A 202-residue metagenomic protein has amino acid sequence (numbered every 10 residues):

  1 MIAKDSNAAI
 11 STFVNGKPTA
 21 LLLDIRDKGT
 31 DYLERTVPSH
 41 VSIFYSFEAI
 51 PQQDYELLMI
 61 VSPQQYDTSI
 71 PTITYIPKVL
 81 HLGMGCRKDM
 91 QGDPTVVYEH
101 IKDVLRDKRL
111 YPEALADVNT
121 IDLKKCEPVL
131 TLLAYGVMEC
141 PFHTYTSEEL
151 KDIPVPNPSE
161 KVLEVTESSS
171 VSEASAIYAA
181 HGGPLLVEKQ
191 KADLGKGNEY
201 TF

Functional and structural regions predicted by a protein language model:
M1, L130-V171: Long, charge-dense
M1-I2, N7, N15-K125: Conserved mixed alpha/beta catalytic, RNA-binding, or beta-rich assembly cores of soluble enzyme, regulatory
A3-K17, L21-I25, Y32-T36, P156-A176 (+1 more regions): Long, charged alpha-helical interface segments
I43-S46, I60, H143-T146, L185-K189: General beta-strand structural signal in soluble alpha/beta enzymes
I50-Q52, E148-I153, A192-G195: A short acidic, often aromatic-flanked loop/helix-cap motif at beta-alpha or helix-coil junctions that lines enzyme
Y55-Y75, S175-F202: C-terminal edge-of-domain segments
Y98, K102, T131, V171-S175: Predominant activation on well-ordered alpha-helical scaffold segments within soluble catalytic domains
